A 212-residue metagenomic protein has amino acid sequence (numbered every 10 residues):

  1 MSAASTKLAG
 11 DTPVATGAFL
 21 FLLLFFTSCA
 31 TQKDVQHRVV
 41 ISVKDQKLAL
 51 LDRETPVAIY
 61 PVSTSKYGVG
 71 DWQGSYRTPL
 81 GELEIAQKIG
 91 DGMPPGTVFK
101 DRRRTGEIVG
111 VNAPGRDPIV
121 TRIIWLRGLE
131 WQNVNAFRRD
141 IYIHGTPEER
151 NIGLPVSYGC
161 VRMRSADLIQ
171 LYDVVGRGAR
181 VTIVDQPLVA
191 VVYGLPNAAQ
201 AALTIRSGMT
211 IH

Functional and structural regions predicted by a protein language model:
M1-D11: N-terminal secretory signal peptides that target proteins for export/translocation
D11-L20: Sec-dependent N-terminal signal peptides
T27-S28: C-terminal motif of bacterial Sec signal peptides marking the signal peptidase cleavage site
D34, W72-R77, M93-H212: Exported/periplasmic cell-wall-interacting domains
Q36-A58: Post-signal peptide N-terminal segment of mature Sec-exported envelope proteins
R38, I59-P61, E82, D140 (+1 more regions): Well-ordered beta-strand positions in beta-sheet-rich domains
D45-K47, E82, I123: Structural motif
V57, P61-M93: Electropositive
